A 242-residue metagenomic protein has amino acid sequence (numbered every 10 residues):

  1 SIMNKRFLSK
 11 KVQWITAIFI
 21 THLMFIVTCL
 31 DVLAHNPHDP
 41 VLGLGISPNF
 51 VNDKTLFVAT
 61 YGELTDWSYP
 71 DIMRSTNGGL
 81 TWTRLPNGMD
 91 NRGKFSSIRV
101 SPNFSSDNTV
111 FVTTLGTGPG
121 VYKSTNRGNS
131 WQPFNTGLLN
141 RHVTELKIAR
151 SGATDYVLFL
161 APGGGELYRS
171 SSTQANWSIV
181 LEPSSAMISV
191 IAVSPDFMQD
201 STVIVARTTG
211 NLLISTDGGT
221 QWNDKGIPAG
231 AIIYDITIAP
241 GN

Functional and structural regions predicted by a protein language model:
S1-K11: N-terminal secretory signal peptides that target proteins for export/translocation
F7, W14-F25, C29-N242: Extracellular glycan-interacting surfaces
